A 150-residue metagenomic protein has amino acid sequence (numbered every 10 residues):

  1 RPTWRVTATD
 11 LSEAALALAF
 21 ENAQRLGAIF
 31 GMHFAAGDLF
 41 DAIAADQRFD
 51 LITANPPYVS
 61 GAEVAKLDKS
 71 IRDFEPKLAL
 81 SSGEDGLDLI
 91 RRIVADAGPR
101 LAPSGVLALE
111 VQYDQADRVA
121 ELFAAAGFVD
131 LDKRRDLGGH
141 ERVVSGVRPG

Functional and structural regions predicted by a protein language model:
R1-K66: Conserved SAM/SAH cofactor-binding pocket of Class I
L11, L16-L18, L51, L67 (+5 more regions): Generic leucine side-chain signal with a strong bias for well-ordered alpha-helical environments
A23, N55, I71, I93 (+1 more regions): Conserved RecA-like P-loop NTPase ATPase core
A28, E75, L101-P103: Helix-to-beta-strand junctions that scaffold the AdoMet/dcAdoMet cofactor pocket in Class I SAM-dependent enzymes
N55, F74, E110: Alpha/beta-hydrolase-fold catalytic nucleophile elbow
Y58, V147-G150: C-terminal beta-strand of the catalytic ATP-binding
Y58-D88: Mobile active-site "lid"/loop adjacent to the S-adenosyl-L-methionine
E84-V147: Conserved Class I SAM-dependent methyltransferase catalytic core
